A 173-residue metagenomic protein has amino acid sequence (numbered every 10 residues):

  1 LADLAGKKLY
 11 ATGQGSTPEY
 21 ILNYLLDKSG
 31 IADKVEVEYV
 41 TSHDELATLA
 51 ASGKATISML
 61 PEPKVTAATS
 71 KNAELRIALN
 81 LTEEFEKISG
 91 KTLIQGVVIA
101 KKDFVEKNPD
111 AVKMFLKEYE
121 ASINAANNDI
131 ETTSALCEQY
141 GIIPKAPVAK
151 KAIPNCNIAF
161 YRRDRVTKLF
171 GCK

Functional and structural regions predicted by a protein language model:
D3-G15, K117, A121-N124: Short loop->beta-strand "edge-of-pocket" segments that line small-molecule binding or catalytic clefts across diverse
G6-T17, S29, E38-H43, S58-L60: Short beta-strand->loop
Q14-S16, L81-F85, G141: Short glycine-enriched loops at secondary-structure junctions
A32: Conserved H-loop
V35: Conserved catalytic core of two-metal-ion nucleotidyltransferases
E38, S42-C137: Pocket-lining segment of extracytoplasmic ligand-binding domains
T69-S70, E131-K173: An extracytoplasmic/periplasmic, membrane-proximal ligand-sensing/linker region
